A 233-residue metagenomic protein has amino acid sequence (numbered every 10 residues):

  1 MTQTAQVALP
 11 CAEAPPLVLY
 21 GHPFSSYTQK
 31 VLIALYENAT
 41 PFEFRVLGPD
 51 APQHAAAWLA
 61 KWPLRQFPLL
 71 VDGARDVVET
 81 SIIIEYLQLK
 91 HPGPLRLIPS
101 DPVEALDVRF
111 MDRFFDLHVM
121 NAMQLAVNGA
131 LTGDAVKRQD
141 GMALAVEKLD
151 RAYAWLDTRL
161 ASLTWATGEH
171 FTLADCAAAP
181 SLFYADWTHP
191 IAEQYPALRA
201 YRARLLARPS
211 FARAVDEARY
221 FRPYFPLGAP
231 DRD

Functional and structural regions predicted by a protein language model:
M1-A143: GST-like domain detector, emphasizing the conserved glutathione-binding G-site in the N-terminal thioredoxin-like
C11, F115-A207: GST-like fold's C-terminal all-alpha helical module
P49-D50, F171, Y220-F221: Positions that flank functional sites
I82, V103, A197, S210 (+1 more regions): Residue-level recognition of oxygen-bearing side chains
Q88, S181-L182, V215: Active-site-flanking alpha-helical
L95-S100, A122-M123, A166-E169, Q194 (+2 more regions): Short, hydrophobic secondary-structure boundary micro-motifs
E217-D233: Acidic/histidine-enriched, glycine/proline-rich intrinsically disordered or flexible terminal extensions
